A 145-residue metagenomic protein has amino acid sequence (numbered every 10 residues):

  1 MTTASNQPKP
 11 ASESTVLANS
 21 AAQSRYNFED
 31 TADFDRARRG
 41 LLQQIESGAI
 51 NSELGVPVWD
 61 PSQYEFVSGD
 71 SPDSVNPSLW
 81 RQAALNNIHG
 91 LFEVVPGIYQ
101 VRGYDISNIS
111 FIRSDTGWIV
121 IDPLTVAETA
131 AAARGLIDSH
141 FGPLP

Functional and structural regions predicted by a protein language model:
M1-I88: N-terminal pre-domain segments of enzymes
A84-L144: Conserved beta-strand hairpin/beta-sheet module of binuclear metal-dependent hydrolase folds, prominently
